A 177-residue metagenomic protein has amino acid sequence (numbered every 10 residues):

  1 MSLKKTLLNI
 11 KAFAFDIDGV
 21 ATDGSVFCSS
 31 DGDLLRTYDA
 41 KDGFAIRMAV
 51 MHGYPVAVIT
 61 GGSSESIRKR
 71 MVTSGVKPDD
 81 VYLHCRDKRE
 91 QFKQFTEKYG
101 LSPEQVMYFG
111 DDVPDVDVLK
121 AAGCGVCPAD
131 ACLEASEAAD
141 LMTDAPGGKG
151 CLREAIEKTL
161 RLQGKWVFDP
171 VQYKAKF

Functional and structural regions predicted by a protein language model:
M1-E90: Alpha-helical substrate-recognition element adjacent to the catalytic core
G32-R36, S74, P78-Y82, R89-F177: Mg2+-dependent phosphoryl-transfer enzymes with acidic/Ser/Thr/Gly-rich catalytic loops
